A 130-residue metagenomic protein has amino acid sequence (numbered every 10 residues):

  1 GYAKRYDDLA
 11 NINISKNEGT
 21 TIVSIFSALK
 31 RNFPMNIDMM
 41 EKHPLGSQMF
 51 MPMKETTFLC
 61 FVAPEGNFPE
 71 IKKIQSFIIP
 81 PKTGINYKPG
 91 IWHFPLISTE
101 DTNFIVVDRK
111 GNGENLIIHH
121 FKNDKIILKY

Functional and structural regions predicted by a protein language model:
G1-S76, G111-F121, I127-Y130: Non-catalytic, conserved peripheral segments adjacent to functional cores
G46, T83, E100: Residues that flank catalytic or metal-binding motifs in active/ligand-binding sites
I78-W92, I97: Conserved metal-binding segment of the jelly-roll/cupin
T83-N86, I126-Y130: Short, surface-exposed linear segments at secondary-structure transitions and domain or protein termini
I91-I118: A short beta-strand-loop micro-motif that forms or neighbors metal/cofactor- and ligand-binding patches at active-site
